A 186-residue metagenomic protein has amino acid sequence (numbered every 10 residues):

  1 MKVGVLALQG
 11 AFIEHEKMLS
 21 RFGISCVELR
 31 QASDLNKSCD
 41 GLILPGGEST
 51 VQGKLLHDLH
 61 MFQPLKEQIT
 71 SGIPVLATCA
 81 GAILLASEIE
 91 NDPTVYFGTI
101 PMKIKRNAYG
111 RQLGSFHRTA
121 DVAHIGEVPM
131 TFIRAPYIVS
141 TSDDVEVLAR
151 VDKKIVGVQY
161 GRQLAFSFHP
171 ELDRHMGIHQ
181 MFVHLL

Functional and structural regions predicted by a protein language model:
M1-D58, Q63-Q68, M176-Q180, H184-L186: N-terminal beta1-alpha1 cap of cysteine-dependent amidohydrolase-like domains
K2-G4, Y96, R162: Residues that mark the start of a beta-strand
L8, T78-A80, I100, R134 (+1 more regions): A secondary-structure boundary/capping signal
C26-V27, V75, Q163: Hydrophobic anchor at the start of a short beta-strand that flanks the dinucleotide cofactor-binding loop
E28, A77-T78, V158: General beta-strand structural signal in soluble alpha/beta enzymes
I43-L44, A77, F166: Redox-cofactor binding/interface segments in oxidoreductases and associated redox assembly factors
S49-A120: Cysteine-nucleophile active-site neighborhood
R106-L186: Amide-donor transfer/coupling interface in amidating biosynthetic enzymes
